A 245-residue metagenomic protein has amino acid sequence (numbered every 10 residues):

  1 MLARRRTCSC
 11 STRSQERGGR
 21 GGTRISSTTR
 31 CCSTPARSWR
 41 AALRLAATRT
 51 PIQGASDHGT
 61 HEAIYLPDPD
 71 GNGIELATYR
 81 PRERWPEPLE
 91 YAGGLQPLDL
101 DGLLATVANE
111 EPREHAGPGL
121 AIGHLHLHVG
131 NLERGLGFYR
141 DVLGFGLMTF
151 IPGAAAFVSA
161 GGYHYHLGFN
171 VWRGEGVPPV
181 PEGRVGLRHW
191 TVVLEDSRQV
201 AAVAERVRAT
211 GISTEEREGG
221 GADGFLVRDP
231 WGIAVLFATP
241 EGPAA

Functional and structural regions predicted by a protein language model:
M1-T23, G73-R80, G146-V185, R228-P230 (+1 more regions): Conserved short beta-strand elements that form part of the metal-binding/catalytic scaffold of enzyme active sites
R4, R24, T29-N72, V129-R134 (+2 more regions): Vicinal oxygen chelate
T28, E83-E133, L187-W190, G242-A245: N-terminal beta-strand motif that seeds the catalytic metal site of vicinal oxygen chelate
A55, A116, P181-E182: Short Gly/Pro-enriched turn/cap motifs at secondary-structure boundaries
H58, R84, P152-G153, G220: Residue-level "edge-of-site" marker
P69-E90: Acyl-donor-binding surface of acyltransferase catalytic domains
E111-G161: Surface-exposed interaction/gating patches
